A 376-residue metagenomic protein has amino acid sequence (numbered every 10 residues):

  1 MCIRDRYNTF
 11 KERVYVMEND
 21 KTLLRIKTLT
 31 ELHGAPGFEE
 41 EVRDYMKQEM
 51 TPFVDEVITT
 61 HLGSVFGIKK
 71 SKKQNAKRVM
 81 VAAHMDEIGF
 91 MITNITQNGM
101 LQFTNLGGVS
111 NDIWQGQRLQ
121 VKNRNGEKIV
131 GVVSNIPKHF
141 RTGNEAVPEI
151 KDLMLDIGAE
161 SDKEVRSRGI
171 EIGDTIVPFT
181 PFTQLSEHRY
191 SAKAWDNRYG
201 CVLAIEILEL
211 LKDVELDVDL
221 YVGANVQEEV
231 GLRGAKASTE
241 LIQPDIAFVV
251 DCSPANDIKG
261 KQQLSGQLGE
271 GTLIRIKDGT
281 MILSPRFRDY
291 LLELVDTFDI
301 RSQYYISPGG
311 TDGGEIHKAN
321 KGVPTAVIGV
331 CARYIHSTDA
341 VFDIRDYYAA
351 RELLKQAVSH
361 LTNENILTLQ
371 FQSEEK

Functional and structural regions predicted by a protein language model:
M1-I3: Short, small-residue-biased leader/transition segments that mark boundaries at the very start of proteins
Y7-K376: N-terminal hydrophobic/helix-forming segments and targeting peptides
